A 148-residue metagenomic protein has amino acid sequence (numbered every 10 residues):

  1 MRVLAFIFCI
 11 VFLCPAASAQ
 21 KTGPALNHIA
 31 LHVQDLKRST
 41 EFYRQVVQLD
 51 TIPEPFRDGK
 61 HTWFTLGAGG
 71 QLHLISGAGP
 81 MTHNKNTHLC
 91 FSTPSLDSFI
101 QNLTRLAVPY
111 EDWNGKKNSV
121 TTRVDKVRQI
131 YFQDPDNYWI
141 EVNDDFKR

Functional and structural regions predicted by a protein language model:
M1-T22: Bacterial Sec-dependent N-terminal signal peptides
S18-K37, T87-L89, R148: N-terminal beta-strand motif that seeds the catalytic metal site of vicinal oxygen chelate
H32-Q71: Core segments of cupin and vicinal oxygen chelate
D35-K37, L89-D136: Vicinal oxygen chelate
D58, K85, K126: Exposed loop/turn and edge beta-strand positions of beta-sandwich/beta-sheet ligand-binding modules
H61-L106: Mid-chain, structured segments of secreted extracytoplasmic proteins
I75, R123, N143-R148: Short beta->alpha transition motifs characteristic of CBS
